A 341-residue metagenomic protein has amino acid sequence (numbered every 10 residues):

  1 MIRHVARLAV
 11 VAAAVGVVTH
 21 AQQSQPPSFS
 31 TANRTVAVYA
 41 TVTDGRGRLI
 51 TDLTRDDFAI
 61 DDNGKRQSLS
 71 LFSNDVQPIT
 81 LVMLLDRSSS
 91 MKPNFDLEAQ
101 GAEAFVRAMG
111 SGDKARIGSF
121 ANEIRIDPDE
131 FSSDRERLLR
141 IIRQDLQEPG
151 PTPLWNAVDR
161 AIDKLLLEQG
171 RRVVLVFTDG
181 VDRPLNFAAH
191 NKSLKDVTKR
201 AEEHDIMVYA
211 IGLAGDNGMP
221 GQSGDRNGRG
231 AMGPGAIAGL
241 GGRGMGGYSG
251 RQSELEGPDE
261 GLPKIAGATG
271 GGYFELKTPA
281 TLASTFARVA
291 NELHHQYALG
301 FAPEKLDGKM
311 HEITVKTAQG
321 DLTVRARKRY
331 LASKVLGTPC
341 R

Functional and structural regions predicted by a protein language model:
V5-V17: Bacterial N-terminal signal peptides
H20-R341: Scaffold/interface architecture of coatomer-like assemblies
